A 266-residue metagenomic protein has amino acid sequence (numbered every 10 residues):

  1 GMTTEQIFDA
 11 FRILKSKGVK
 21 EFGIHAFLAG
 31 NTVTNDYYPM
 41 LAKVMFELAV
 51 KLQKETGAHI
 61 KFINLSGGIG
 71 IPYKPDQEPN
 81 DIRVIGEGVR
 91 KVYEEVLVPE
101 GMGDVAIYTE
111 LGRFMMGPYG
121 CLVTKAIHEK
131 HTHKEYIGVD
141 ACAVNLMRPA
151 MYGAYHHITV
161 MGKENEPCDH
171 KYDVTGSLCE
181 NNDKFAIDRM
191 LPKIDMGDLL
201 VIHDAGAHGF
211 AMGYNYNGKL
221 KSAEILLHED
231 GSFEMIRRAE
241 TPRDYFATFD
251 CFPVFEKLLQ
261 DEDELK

Functional and structural regions predicted by a protein language model:
G1-F62, I71, V92: Active-site-proximal beta-alpha core segment in soluble small-molecule metabolic enzymes
M2-E5, D9, D36, M40 (+8 more regions): Conserved active-site and cofactor/substrate-binding residues in soluble primary-metabolism enzymes
S16-V19, K51-H59, V96-G103, E129-E135 (+1 more regions): Secondary-structure transition/capping motifs at alpha-helix termini and the adjoining loop/turn into the next element
K20-H25, I60-N64, D104-Y108, K134-G138: Structural preference for beta-strand elements that scaffold enzyme active sites
A26-V33, I63-G70, K74, G112-F114 (+3 more regions): Active-site beta-loop-alpha junctions enriched in small/polar residues
T34-L48, E78-E87, G120-I127, K257-L265: Short, electropositive alpha-helical surface patch
V50-L52, A58-K61, N80, V84-E87 (+2 more regions): Acidic/histidine-enriched ion/cofactor-binding microenvironments in catalytic or ligand-binding pockets
M102-K266: Charged (often Lys/Glu-rich) extended helix/loop segments that serve as interaction or gating elements
